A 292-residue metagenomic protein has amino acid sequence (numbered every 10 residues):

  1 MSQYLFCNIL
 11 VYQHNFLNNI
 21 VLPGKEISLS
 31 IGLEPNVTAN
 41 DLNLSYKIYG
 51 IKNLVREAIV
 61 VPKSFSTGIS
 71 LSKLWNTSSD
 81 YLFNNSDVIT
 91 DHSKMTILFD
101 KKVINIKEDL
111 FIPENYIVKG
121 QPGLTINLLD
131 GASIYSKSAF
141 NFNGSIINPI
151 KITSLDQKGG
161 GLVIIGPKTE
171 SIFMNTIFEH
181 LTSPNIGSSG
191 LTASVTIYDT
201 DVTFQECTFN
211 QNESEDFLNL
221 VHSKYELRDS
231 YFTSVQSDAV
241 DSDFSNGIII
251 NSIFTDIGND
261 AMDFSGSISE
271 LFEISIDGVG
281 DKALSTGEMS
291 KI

Functional and structural regions predicted by a protein language model:
S2-I292: Beta-strand/loop edge motif enriched in small/polar residues
